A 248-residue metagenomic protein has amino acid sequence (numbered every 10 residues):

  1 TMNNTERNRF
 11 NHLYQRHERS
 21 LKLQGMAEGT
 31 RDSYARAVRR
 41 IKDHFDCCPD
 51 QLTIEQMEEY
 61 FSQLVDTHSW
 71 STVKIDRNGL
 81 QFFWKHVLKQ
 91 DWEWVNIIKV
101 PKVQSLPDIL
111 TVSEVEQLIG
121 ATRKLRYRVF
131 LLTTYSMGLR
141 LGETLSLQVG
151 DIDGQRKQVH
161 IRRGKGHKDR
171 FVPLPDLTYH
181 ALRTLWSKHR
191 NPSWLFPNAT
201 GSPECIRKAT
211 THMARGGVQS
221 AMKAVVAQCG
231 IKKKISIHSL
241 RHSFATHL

Functional and structural regions predicted by a protein language model:
T1-L248: Conserved catalytic core of the tyrosine transesterase superfamily
